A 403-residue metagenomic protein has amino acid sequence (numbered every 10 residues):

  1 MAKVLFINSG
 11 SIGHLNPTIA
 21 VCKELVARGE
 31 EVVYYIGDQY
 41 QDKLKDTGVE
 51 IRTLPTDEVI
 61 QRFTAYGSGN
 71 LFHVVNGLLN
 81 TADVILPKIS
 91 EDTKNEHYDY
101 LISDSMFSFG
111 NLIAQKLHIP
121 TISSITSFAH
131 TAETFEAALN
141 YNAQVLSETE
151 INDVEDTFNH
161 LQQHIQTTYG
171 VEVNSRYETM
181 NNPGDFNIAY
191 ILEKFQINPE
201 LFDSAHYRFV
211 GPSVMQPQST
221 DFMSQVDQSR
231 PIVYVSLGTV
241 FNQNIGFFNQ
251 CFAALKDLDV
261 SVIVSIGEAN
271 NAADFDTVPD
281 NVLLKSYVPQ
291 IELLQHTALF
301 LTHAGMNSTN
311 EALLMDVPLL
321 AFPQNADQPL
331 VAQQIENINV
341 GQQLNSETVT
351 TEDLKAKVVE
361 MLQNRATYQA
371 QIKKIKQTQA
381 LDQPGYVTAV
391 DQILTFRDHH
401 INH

Functional and structural regions predicted by a protein language model:
M1-I12: Nucleotide-activated donor-dependent transferases that construct or modify glycoconjugates
A2, A27-I232, L237-V260, H399: Nucleotide-sugar-dependent glycosyltransferase catalytic domains
C22, L101-S103, Y287-Q333: A donor-sugar binding/catalytic signature common to diverse glycosyltransferases and related nucleotide-sugar
I36-K43, N270-D274, S308, D327-Q333: Short, glycine/polar-rich helix-capping loops at beta-to-alpha or helix-loop-helix junctions that flank or form
R52-I60, S124-T126, A304, A321-N325 (+1 more regions): Short beta->alpha connector loops at strand-helix junctions that form conserved, small/polar/Pro-enriched
N181, D353-H403: C-terminal amphipathic helix plus adjacent low-complexity, charged tail appended to glycosyltransferase catalytic
R230, N270-Y287: Nucleotide-activated donor-binding/catalytic signature segment of Leloir-type glycosyltransferases, i.e., the conserved
A326-K357: Change "using UDP/GDP/dTDP sugars" to "using nucleotide sugars
